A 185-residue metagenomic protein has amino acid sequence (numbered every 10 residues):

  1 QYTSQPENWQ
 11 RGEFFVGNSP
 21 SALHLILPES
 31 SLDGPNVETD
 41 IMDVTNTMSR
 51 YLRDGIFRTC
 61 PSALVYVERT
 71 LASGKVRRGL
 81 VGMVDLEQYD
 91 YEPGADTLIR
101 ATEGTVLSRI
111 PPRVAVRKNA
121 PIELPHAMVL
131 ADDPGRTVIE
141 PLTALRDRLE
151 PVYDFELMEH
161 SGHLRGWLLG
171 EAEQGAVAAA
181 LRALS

Functional and structural regions predicted by a protein language model:
Q1-E156: N-terminal extension/subdomain marker
R117, A179-S185: A sequence-level detector for short glycine-anchored, His/Arg-bearing signature motifs that mark catalytic or binding
P151-A178: A short, charged helix-loop
